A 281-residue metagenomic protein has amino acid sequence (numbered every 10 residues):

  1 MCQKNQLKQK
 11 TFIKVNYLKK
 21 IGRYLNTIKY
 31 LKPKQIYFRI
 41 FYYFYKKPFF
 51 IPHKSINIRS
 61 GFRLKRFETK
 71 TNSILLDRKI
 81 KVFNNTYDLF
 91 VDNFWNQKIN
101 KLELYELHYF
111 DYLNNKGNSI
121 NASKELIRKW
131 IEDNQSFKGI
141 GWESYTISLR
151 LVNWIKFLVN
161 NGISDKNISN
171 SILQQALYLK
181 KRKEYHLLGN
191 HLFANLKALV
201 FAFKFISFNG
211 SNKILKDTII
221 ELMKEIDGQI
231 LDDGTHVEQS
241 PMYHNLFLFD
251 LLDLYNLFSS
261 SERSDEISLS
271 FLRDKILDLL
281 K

Functional and structural regions predicted by a protein language model:
T11-F90: Extreme N-terminal leader/anchor segments
F49-T71, F83-N115, L188-S207: Long, acidic, intrinsically disordered low-complexity segments
K101-I276: Aromatic-lined, polymer-binding surfaces characteristic of secreted/periplasmic polysaccharide-degrading enzymes
L277-K281: Alpha-helical scaffold in the C-terminal half of BTB/POZ domains and their immediate C-terminal extension
